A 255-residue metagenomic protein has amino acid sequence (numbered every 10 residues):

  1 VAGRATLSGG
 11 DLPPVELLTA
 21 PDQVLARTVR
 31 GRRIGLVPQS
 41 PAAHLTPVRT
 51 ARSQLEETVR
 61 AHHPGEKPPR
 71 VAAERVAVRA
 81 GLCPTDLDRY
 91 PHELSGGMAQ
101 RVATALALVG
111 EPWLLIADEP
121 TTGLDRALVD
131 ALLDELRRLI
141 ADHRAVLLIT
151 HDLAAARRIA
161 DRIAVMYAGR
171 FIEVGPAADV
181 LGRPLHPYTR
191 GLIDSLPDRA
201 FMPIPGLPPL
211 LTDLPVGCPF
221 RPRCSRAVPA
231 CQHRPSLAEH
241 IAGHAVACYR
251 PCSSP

Functional and structural regions predicted by a protein language model:
D11-G35, A61, D179-P184, D213-P215: ABC ATPase NBD coupling module
S40, P47-R60: Q-loop/switch helix immediately C-terminal to the Walker
P68-T85, I193: Conserved ABC ATPase "signature" region
Y90-L94, M98: Conserved ABC ATPase signature
V109-W113: A short, proline-enriched helix->beta-strand linker immediately N-terminal to the Walker B motif in ABC-type P-loop
L124-M202: P-loop NTP-binding/switch modules centered on Walker-like glycine-rich loops
V174-P255: Short catalytic/signature loops enriched in Gly
